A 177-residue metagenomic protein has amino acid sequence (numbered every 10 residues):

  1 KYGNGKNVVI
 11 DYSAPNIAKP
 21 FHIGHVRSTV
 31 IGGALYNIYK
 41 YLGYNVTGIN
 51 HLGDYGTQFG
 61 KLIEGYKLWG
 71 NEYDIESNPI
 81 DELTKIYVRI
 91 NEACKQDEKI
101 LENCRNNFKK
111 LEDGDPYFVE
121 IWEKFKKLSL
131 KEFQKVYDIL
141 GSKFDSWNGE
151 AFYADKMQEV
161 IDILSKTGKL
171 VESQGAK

Functional and structural regions predicted by a protein language model:
K1-K177: NTP-dependent nucleotidyl-transfer catalytic core
